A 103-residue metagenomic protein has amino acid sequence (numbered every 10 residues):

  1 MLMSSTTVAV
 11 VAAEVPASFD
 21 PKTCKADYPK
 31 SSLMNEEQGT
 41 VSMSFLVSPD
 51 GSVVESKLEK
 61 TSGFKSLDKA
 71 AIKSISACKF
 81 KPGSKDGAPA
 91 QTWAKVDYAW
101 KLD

Functional and structural regions predicted by a protein language model:
M1-V10: Classic N-terminal secretory signal peptides
V11-S44, A70-D103: Short proline/glycine- and basic residue-enriched helix-capping loop/turn segments at helix->loop/beta transitions
P29, G63-F64: Helix N-cap and loop-to-helix transition residues
E37-S62, I75: Short tight loops/turns at secondary-structure junctions
